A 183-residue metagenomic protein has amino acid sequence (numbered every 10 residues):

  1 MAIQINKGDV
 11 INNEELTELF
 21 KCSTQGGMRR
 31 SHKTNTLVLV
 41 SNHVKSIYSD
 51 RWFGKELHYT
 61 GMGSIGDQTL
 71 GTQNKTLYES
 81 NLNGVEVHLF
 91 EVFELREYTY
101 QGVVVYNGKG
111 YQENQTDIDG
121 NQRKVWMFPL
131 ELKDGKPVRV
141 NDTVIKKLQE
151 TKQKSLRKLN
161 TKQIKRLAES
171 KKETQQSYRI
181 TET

Functional and structural regions predicted by a protein language model:
A2-T99: Acidic, glycine-rich low-complexity segments with interspersed aromatic residues
I47, Q112, K136-V138: Residue-level signal for secondary-structure boundary sites
W52, G102, D117-I118, D142-V144: Short coil/turn segments at secondary-structure boundaries
G84-E86, Q101-V103, V125-P129: Beta-strand-rich binding-surface signature of beta-sandwich/beta-barrel folds used to engage anionic ligands
V92, N107, K133: Structured beta-strand/turn binding interfaces of compact recognition modules in eukaryotic regulators
T99-E113: Short beta-strand and beta-hairpin "edge-sheet" elements
E113-N121: Short proline/glycine-enriched turn/loop segments at secondary-structure junctions
G120-T183: ATP-dependent helicase/translocase motor core
